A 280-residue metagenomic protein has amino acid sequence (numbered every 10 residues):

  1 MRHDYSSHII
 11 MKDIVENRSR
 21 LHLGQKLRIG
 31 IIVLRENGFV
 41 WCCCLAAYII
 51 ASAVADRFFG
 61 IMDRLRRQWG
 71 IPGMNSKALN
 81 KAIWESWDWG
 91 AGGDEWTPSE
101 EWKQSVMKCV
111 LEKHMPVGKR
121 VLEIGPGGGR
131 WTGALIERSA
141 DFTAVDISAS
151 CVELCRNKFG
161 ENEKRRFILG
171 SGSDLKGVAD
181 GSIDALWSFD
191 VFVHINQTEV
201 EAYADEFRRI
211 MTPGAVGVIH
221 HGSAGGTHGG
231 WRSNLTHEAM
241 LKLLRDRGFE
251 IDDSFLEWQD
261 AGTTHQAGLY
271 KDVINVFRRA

Functional and structural regions predicted by a protein language model:
R2-G118, I124-K176, I195-A202, E206 (+1 more regions): Class I (Rossmann-like) S-adenosyl-L-methionine-dependent methyltransferase catalytic domain, capturing the SAM-binding
K176-L186: A short acidic, Gly/Pro-enriched loop at the edge of an enzyme's catalytic core that lines a small-molecule cofactor
A185-T198: A short SAM/SAH-binding and catalytic strip from SAM-dependent methyltransferases
D190, G214-V216: Structural motif
R209-T212: Short, cationic motifs built from Arg/Lys/His that form the positively charged side of catalytic pockets
